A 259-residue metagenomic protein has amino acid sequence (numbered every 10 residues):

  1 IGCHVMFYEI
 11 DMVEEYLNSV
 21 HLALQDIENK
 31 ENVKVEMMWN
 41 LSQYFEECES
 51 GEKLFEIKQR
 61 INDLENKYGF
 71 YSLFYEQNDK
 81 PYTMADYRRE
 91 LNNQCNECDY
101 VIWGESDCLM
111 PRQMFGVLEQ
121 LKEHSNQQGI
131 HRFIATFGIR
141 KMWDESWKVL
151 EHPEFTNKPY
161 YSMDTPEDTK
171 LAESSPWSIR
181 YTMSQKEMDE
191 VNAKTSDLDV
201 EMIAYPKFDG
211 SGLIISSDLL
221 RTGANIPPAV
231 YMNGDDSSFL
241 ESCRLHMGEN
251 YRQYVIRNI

Functional and structural regions predicted by a protein language model:
V5-N18, Q43-F45, D79-Y82: Active-site beta-to-alpha loop of glycosyltransferases that engages the nucleotide-sugar donor
E9-D26, S50-K53: Short, well-formed alpha-helical segments that are part of the catalytic scaffolds of diverse glycosyltransferases
E31-E47, E76-N78: Short beta-strand/loop segment that forms part of the nucleotide-sugar
S42, G104-D107, G138: Active-site acidic Asp-centered loop
E46-C98: Active-site-proximal specificity loops/subdomain of glycosyltransferases
N92, P111-S217, R221: Conserved catalytic core of nucleotide-sugar-dependent glycosyltransferases
C98-P111: Short beta-strand-to-loop acidic/aromatic patch adjacent to the donor-nucleotide binding site
K207-F208, G212-L213, D218-G223, V230-R257: A short, conserved alpha-helix in the catalytic core of glycosyltransferases
